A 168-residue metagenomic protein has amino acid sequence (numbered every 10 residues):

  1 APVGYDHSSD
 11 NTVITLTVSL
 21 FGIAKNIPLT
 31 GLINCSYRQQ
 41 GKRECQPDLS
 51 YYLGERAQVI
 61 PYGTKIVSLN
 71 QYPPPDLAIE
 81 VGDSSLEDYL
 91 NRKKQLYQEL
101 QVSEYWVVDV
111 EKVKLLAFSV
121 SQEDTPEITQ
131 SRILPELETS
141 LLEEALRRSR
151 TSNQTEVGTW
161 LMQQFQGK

Functional and structural regions predicted by a protein language model:
A1-K168: Gly/Pro/Ser/Thr-rich low-complexity, intrinsically disordered segments predominantly at protein N-termini
